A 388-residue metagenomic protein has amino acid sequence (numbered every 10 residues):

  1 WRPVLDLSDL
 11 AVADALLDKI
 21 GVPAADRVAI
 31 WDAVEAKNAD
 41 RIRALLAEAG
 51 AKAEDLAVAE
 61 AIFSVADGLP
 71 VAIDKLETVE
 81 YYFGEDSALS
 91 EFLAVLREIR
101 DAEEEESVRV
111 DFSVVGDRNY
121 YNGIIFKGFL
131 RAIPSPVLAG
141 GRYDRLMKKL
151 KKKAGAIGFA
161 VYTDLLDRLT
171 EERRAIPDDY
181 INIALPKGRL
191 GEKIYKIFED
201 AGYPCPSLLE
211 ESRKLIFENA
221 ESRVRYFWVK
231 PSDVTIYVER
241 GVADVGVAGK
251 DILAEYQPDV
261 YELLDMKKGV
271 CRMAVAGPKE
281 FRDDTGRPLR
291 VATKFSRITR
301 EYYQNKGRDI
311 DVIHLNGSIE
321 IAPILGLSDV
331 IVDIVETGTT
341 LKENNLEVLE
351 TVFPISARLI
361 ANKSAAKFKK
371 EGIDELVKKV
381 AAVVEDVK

Functional and structural regions predicted by a protein language model:
W1, A11, L45-P177: Positively charged, Gly/Ser-enriched RNA/tRNA-binding surfaces
W1-R2, P23-D26, Y261-L263: A short alpha->loop->secondary-structure connector
P3-V4, A29-A33, V79-D86, Y180 (+2 more regions): Flexible, glycine/proline-enriched loop segments at strand-loop-helix junctions that form or flank small-ligand binding
L7-A15: Short, conserved phosphate-binding/catalytic loop or strand-edge motifs used in phosphoryl-/nucleotidyl-transfer
A15-I20, Y121-N122: Short acidic, glycine/serine/threonine-rich loops at helix termini
V22-A44, A51, L130: Acidic, His- and aromatic-enriched active-site or binding-groove loops in soluble protein domains that engage sugars
D26-R27, A47-L56, V332-T340: A polyampholytic, Gly/Pro-enriched intrinsically disordered region
I176-K388: Domain-level signature for soluble enzymes in the chorismate/prephenate branch of the shikimate pathway
